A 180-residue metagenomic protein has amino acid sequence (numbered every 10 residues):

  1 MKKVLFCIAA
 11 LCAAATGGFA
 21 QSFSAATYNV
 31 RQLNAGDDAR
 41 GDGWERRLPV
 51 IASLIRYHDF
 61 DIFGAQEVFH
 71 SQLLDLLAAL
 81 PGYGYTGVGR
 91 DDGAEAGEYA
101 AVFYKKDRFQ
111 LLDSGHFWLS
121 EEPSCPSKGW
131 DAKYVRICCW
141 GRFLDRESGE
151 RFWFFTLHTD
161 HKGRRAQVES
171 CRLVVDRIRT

Functional and structural regions predicted by a protein language model:
M1-S22: Bacterial Sec-dependent N-terminal signal peptides
G18-L80, R90-E98, C171-R172: N-terminal, active-site-proximal structural segment of metallo-dependent hydrolase catalytic domains
N29, L33, F152-L157, A166: Membrane-proximal envelope and lipid/glycan-remodeling enzymes
D38-D42, K128-G129, R164-V168: Short, solvent-exposed loop/turn segments at secondary-structure boundaries
A52, R142, V175-R179: Generic structural signal for well-ordered alpha-helical scaffold segments
I62-F155, T159: Structured beta-strand-rich core segments of catalytic domains in phosphoester-bond hydrolases
R164-T180: A long, amphipathic alpha-helix that forms part of the scaffold/cap immediately adjacent to metal-dependent active
